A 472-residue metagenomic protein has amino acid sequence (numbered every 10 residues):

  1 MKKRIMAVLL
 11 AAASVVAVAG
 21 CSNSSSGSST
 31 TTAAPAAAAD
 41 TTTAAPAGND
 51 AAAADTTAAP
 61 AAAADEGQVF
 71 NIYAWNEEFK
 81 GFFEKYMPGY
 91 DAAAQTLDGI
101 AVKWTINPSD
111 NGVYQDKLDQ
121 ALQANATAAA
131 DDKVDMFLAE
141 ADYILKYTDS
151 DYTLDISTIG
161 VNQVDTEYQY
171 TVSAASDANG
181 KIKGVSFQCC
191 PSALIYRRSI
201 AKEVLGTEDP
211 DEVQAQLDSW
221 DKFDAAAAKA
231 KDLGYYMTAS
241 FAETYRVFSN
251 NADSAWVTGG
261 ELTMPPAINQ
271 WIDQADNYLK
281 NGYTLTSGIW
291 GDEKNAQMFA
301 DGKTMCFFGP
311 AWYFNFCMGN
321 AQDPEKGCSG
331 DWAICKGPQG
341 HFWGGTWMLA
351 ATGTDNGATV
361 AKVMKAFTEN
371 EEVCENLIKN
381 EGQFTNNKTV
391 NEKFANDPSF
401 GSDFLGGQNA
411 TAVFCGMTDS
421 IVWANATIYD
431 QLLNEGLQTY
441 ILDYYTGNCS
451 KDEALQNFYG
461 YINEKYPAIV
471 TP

Functional and structural regions predicted by a protein language model:
V8, C21-L145, T359, E372 (+1 more regions): Conserved N-terminal structural module of periplasmic/extracytoplasmic solute-binding proteins
V15-V18: Bacterial Sec-type N-terminal signal peptides, specifically the leucine/valine-rich hydrophobic h-region
A45-A47, A59-A64, D135-A193, D221-D224 (+3 more regions): Hinge/lid segment of periplasmic solute-binding proteins
Q68, D98, Q123, K280-N281 (+1 more regions): Extracytoplasmic/periplasmic substrate-recognition and gating elements
G99, S157-D165, S173-T244, W256-I289 (+5 more regions): Helix-loop-helix "hinge/cap" segment bordering the ligand-binding cleft or interdomain interface
G112-K117, A121, S240, D253-D331 (+2 more regions): Extracytoplasmic ligand-binding clamshell segments of periplasmic binding protein
Q115-K133, F137, D149-S150, A201 (+4 more regions): Short helices/loops that flank or line small-molecule/ion binding pockets
F404-N463: C-terminal capping/gating helix-and-loop segments adjacent to ligand/active sites or protein-protein/ligand interfaces
